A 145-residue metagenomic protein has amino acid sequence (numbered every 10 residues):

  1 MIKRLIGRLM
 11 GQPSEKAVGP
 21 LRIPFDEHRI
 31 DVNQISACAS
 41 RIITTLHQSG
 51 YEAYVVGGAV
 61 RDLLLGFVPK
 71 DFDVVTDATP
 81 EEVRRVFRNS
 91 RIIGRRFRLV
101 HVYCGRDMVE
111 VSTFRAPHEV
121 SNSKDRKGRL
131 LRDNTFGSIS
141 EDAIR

Functional and structural regions predicted by a protein language model:
M1-R145: Catalytic cores of the polymerase beta-like nucleotidyltransferase superfamily and closely associated nucleotide
